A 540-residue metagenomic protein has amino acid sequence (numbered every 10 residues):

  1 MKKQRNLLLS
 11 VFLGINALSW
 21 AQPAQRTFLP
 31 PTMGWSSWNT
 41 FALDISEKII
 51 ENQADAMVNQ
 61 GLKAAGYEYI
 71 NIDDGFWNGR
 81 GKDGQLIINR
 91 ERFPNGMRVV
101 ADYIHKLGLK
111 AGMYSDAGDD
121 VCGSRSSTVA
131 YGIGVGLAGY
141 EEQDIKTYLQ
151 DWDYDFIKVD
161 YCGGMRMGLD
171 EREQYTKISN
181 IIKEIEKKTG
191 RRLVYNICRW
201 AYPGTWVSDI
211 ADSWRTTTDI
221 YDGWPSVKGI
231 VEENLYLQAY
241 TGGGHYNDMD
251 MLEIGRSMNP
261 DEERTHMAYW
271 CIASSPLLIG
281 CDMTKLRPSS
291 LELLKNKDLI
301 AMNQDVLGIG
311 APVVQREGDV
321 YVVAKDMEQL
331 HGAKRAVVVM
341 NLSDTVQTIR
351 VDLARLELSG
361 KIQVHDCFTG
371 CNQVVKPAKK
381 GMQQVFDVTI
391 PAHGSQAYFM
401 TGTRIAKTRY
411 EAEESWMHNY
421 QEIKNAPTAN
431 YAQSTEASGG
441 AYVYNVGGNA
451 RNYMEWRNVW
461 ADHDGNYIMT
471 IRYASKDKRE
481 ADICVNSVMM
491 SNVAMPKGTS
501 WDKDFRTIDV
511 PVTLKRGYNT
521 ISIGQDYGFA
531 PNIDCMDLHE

Functional and structural regions predicted by a protein language model:
M1-P23: Bacterial Sec-dependent N-terminal signal peptides
Q22-E47, I182: N-terminal module-boundary/linker segments of secreted carbohydrate-active enzymes
T27, P31-S37, G66-D73, K110-S115 (+7 more regions): Structural recognition of the beta-strand scaffold that forms the well-ordered cores of secreted hydrolase catalytic
I49, Q53, M57-M167: Aromatic-lined carbohydrate-binding/catalytic grooves of carbohydrate-active enzymes
Y140-Q143, K188, R192-D282: Glycan-recognition surfaces
G242-R256, P260-G318, G394-S395, T401-K407: Aromatic- and carboxylate-lined catalytic core of secreted/periplasmic carbohydrate-active enzymes
W270-A273, L278-G280, R316-L358, H393 (+4 more regions): Carbohydrate-binding surface patches
Q347, L356-V364, V375, Q384-E540: Extracytoplasmic
